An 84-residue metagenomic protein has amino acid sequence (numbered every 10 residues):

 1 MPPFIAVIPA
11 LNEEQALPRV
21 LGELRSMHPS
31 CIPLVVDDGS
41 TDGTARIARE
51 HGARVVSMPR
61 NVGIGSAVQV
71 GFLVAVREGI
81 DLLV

Functional and structural regions predicted by a protein language model:
P3-I5, I32: Cell-envelope/extracellular polymer assembly enzymes that use nucleotide-activated donors
I5-P9, S57: Short hydrophobic beta-strand elements that form part of the catalytic alpha/beta core underpinning NDP-sugar/donor
Q15-R19, T41-H51: Acidic helix N-cap motif at the loop->helix transition within catalytic regions of sugar-transfer enzymes
L17, L24, G71: Residue-level signature of catalytic and energy-coupling elements of molecular machines, predominantly ATP/GTP-dependent
G22-C31: Short, acidic, metal-binding catalytic loop of nucleotide-sugar glycosyltransferases
L34, A45-E78: Conserved donor nucleotide-binding strand/loop of the catalytic core
L83: Short aromatic/hydrophobic "clamp" motif used to bind/position activated sugar donors
